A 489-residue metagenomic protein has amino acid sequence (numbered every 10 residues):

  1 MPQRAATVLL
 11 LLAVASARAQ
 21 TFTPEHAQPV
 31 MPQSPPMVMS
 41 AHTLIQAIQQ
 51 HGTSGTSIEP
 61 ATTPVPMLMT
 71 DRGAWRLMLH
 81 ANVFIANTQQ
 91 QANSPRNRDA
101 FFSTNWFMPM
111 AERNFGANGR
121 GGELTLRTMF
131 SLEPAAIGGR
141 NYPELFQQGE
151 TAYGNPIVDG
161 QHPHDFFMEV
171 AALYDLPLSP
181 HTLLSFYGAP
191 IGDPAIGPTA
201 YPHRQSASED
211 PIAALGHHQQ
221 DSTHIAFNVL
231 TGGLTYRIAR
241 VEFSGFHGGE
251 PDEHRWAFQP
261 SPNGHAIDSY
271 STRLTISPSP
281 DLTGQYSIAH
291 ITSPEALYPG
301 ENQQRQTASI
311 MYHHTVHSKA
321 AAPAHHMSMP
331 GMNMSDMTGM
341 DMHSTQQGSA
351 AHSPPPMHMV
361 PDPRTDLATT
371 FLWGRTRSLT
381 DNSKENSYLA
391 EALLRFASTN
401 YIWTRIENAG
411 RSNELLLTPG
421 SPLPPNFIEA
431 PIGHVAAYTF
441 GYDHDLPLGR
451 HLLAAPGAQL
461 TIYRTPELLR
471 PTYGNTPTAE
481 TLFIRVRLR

Functional and structural regions predicted by a protein language model:
A17-N82, A86, R96-R98, M110-R127 (+1 more regions): N-terminal periplasmic/intermembrane-space "pro-region" immediately following the signal or transit peptide
L77, G116-L124, P180-L184, L234 (+6 more regions): Repeated loop/turn-to-beta-strand initiation elements of outer-membrane beta-barrel proteins
V83-Q91, T128-A136, G188-P194, Y236-I238 (+9 more regions): Transmembrane beta-strands of outer-membrane beta-barrel pores
A92-R96, I137-P143, G197-H203, E253-S261 (+5 more regions): Outer-membrane beta-barrel translocator domains and adjoining extracellular loop/strand segments of Gram-negative
A111-F115, L176, G233-Y236, T275-P278 (+6 more regions): Residue-level signature of outer-membrane beta-barrel architecture
I137-T275, T292, M327: Surface-exposed coil loops of outer-membrane beta-barrel proteins
Q285-Y298, V316-S318, A368-T370, G374-N382 (+4 more regions): Outer membrane beta-barrel transmembrane domains
I310, F440, G474-R489: Outer-membrane beta-barrel "beta-signal"
